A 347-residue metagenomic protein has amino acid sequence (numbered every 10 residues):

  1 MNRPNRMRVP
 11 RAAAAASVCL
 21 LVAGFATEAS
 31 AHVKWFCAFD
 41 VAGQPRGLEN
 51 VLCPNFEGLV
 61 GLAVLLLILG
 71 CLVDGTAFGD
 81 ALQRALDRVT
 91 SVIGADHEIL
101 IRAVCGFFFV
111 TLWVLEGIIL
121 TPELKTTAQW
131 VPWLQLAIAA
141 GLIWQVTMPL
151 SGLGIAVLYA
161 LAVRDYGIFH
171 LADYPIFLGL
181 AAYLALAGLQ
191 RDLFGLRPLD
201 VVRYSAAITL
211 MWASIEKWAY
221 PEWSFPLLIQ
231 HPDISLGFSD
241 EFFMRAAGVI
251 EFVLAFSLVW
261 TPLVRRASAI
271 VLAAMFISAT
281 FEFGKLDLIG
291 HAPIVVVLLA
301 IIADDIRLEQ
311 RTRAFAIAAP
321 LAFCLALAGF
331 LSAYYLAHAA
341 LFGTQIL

Functional and structural regions predicted by a protein language model:
M1-A31: N-terminal secretory/membrane targeting signals
N5-R8, G43, I176, I234: Low-complexity, compositionally biased segments
T27-E222, F242-A246, W260-L347: Extended, low-polarity transmembrane helix blocks
A219-E241: Membrane-interface interhelical connector segments
L254-L258: Hydrophobic, aromatic-rich transmembrane alpha-helices and their immediate juxtamembrane boundary segments
